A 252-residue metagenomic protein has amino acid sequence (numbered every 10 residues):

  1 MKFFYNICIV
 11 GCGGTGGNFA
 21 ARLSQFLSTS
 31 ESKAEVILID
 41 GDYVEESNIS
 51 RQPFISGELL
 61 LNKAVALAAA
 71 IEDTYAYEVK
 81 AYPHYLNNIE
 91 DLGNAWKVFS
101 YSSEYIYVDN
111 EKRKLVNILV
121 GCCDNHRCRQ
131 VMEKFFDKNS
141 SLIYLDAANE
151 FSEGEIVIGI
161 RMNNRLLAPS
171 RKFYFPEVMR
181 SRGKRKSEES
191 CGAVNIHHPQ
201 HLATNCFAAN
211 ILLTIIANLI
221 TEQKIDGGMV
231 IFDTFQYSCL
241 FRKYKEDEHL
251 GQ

Functional and structural regions predicted by a protein language model:
K2-T15, F19, K114-I118, C123-Q252: Glycine-rich phosphate/adenylate-binding loop
F3-E31, I37-E45: Glycine-rich adenosine-cofactor-binding loop
L23-L27, P53, F136, I220: Active-site catalytic pocket residues across diverse enzymes, especially alpha/beta-hydrolases
T29-K33, E222-I225: Phosphate-handling active-site elements
K33-E78: Glycine-rich phosphate-binding loop and adjoining beta1-alpha1-beta2 segment of Rossmann-like nucleotide-binding folds
I49, L86, N149: Hydrophobic pocket-lining residues within nucleotide cofactor-binding pockets
L59-L115, C123-R127: A structured beta-alpha segment of the ubiquitous adenosine-cofactor-binding alpha/beta core
